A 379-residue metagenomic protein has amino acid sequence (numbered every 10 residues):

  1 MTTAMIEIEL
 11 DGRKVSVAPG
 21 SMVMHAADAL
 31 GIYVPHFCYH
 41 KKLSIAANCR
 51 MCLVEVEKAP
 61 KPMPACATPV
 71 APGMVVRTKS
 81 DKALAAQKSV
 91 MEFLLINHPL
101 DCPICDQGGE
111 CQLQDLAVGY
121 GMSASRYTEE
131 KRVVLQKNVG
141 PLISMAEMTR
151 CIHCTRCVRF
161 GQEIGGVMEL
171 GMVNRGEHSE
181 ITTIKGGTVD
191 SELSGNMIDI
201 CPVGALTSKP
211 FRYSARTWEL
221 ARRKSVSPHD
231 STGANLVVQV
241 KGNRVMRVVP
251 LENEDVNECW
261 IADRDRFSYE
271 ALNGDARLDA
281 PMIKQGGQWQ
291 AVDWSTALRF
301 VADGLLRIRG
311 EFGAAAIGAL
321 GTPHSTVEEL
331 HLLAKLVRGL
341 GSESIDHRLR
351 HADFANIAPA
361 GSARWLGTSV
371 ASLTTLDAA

Functional and structural regions predicted by a protein language model:
M1-T2, P103, G109, E258: Intrinsic disorder at enzyme termini
L10-R13, E57-K58, K241: Short strand-turn-strand beta-turns centered on an Asx-Gly dipeptide
R13-S21: Short, contiguous acidic and Ser/Thr-rich linear segments
K14, F37-K42, E147-R150, T182-T188 (+1 more regions): Conserved short loop/turn motifs at secondary-structure junctions
V23-E57: A basic, amphipathic helix-loop patch mediating RNA/tRNA/ribosome contacts
R50-S227, T232-L236, R244: Fe-S ferredoxin-like electron-transfer domains and their immediately adjacent linker/connector regions across
L95, P99, E147, C154 (+5 more regions): Catalytic alpha/large subunits of respiratory electron-transfer oxidoreductases, centered on bis-MGD molybdoenzymes
